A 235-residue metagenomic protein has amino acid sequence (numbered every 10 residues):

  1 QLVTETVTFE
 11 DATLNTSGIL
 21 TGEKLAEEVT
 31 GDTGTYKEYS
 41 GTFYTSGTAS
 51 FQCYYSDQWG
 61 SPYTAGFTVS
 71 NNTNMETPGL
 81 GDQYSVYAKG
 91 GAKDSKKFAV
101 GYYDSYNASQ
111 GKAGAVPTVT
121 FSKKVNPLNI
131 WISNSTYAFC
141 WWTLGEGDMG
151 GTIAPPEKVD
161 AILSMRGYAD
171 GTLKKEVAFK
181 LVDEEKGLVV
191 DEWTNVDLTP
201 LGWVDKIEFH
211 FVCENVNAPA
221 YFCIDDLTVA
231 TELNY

Functional and structural regions predicted by a protein language model:
L2-A113, S122: N-terminal targeting leaders for non-cytosolic proteins
T16-G18, S135-C140, V216-A218: Short catalytic/ligand-binding loop motif for oxyanion handling, primarily in non-cytosolic enzymes, centered on
T30-K37, P155-M165: Short, structured protein-protein interaction patches enriched in aromatics and acidic/basic residues, typified by
N107, G114, L128-F139, L144: Secretory/extracellular carbohydrate-interaction modules and structurally similar beta-sandwich "look-alikes"
T118-F121, E176-V177: Long, positively charged low-complexity segments
S122-N129, W203-V204: Extended extracellular/luminal ectodomain segments enriched in beta-structured repeat modules
W141-L163: Short coil-to-beta strand junction motifs in C2/discoidin
E157-Y235: Terminal, low-complexity interaction segments
